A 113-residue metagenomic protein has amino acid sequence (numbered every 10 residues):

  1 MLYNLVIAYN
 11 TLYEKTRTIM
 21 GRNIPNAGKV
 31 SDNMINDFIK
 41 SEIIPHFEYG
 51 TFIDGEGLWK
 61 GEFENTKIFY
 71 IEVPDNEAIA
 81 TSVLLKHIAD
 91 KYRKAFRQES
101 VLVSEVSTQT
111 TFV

Functional and structural regions predicted by a protein language model:
L2-Y49, D54: N-terminal, polar/charged subdomain of small-to-medium soluble alpha/beta proteins
V6, K40, G57-W59, L84 (+1 more regions): Short, flexible coil/linker segments at or flanking structured domains
Y9, K60-E62, K94: Sterically constrained small-residue positions within well-ordered secondary structures of folded domains
I24, L58, Q109: Surface-exposed, flexible loop/turn segments at secondary-structure boundaries
P45-D75: Short, intrinsically disordered low-complexity segments
N65-V113: Helix-rich interaction surfaces within compact, conserved domain-sized segments that mediate assembly or partner
